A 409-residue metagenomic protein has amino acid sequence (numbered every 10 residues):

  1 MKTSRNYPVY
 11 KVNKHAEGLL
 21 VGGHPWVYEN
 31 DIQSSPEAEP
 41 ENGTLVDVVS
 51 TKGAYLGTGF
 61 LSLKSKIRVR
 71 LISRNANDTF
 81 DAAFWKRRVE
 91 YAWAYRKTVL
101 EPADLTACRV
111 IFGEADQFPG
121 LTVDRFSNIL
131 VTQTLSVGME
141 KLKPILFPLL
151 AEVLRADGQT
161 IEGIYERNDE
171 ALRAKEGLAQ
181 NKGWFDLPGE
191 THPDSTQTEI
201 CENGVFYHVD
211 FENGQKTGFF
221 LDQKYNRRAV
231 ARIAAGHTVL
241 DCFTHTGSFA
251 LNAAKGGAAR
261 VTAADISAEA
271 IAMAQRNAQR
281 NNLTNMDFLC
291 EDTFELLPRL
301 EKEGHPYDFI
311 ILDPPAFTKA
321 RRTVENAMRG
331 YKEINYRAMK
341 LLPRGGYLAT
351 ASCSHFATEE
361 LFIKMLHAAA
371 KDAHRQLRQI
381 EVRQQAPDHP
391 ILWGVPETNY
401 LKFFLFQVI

Functional and structural regions predicted by a protein language model:
M1-S127: Non-catalytic accessory regions of SAM-dependent methyltransferases
I111-D124, K143-F219: Non-catalytic substrate-recognition/targeting regions of SAM-dependent transferases
G236-H245: Conserved class I S-adenosyl-L-methionine
T246-A259: Conserved SAM-binding loop of SAM-dependent methyltransferases across substrates and taxa, primarily the Class I
R260-D265: Conserved SAM-binding motif I beta-strand of class I
E269-I311: S-adenosyl-L-methionine
Y307-R337: Mobile active-site "lid"/loop adjacent to the S-adenosyl-L-methionine
E333, Y347-I409: C-terminal catalytic and target-recognition region of SAM-dependent MTase-like enzymes, primarily methyltransferases
